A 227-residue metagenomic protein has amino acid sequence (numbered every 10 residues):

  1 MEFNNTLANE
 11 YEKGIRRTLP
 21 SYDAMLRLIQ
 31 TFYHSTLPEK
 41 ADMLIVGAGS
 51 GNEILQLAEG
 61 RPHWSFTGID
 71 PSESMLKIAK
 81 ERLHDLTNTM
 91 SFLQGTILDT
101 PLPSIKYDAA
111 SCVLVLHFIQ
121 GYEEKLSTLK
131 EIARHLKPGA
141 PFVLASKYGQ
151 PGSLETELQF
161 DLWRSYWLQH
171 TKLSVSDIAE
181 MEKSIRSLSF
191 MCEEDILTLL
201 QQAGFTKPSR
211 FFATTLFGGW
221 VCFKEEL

Functional and structural regions predicted by a protein language model:
M1-E10, W163: N-terminal, positively charged/glycine-rich alpha-helical extensions of SAM-dependent methyltransferases
S21-E39: Conserved alpha-helix/loop element of class I SAM-dependent methyltransferases that forms part of the SAM/SAH-binding
D42-V46, S50-D99: Class I SAM-dependent methyltransferase SAM/SAH-binding core
T100-A110: A short acidic, Gly/Pro-enriched loop at the edge of an enzyme's catalytic core that lines a small-molecule cofactor
D108-E123: A short SAM/SAH-binding and catalytic strip from SAM-dependent methyltransferases
L126-P138: A short glycine-rich, Lys/Arg-flanked "PGG" loop and its adjoining helix->strand segment in the class I
P141-H170: Conserved class I S-adenosyl-L-methionine
R186-A203: Short alpha-helix
